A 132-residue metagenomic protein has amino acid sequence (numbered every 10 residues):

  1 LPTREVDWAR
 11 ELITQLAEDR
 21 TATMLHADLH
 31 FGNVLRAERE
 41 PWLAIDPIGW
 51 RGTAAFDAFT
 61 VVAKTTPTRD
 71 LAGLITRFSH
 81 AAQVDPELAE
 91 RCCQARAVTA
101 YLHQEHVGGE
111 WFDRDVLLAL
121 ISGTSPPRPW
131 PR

Functional and structural regions predicted by a protein language model:
L1-A27, A37: An alpha-helical support segment within catalytic cores of ATP-dependent transferases
R4-L12, D57, L88, V116: Exposed alpha-helical structural elements
T14, T76, H80, L118-S122: Surface-exposed alpha-helical segments enriched in charged/polar residues
G32-V34: Hydrophobic residue at the +6 position relative to the catalytic HRD Asp in the kinase catalytic loop
R36-L88: Active-site Asp-x-Gly
G73, A100-R132: ATP/Mg2+ or Mg2+-diphosphate-binding catalytic cores that bind nucleotide phosphates or diphosphates via glycine-rich
E87-E90, Q104: Compositionally biased accessory segments in Actinobacterial proteins
C92-C93, A97: Short alpha-helical scaffolding segments that buttress acidic/His motifs in well-ordered protein cores
